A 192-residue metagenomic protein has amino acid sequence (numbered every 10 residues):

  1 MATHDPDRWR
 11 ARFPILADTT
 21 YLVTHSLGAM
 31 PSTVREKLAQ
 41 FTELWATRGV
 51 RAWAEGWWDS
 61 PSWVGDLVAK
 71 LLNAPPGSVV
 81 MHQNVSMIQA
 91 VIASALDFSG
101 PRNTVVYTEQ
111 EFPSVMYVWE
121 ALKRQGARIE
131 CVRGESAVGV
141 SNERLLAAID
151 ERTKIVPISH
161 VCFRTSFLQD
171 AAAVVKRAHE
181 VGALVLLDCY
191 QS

Functional and structural regions predicted by a protein language model:
M1-S192: Pyridoxal 5′-phosphate
